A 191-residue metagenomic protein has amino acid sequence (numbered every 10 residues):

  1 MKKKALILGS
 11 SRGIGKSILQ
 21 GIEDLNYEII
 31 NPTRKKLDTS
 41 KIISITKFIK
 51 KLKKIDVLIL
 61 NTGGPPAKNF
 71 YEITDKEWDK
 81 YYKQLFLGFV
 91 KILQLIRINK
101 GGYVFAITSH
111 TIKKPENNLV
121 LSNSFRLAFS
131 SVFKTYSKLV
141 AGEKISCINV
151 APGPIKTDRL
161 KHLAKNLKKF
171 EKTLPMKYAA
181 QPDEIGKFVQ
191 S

Functional and structural regions predicted by a protein language model:
S11, L19: N-terminal Rossmann NAD(P)H-binding glycine-rich loop of SDR-like oxidoreductase domains
Q20, V90, R126-K134, K138 (+2 more regions): Conserved active-site helix of classical SDR/Rossmann-fold NAD(P)-dependent CH-OH oxidoreductases
N61-A67: Conserved NAD(P)H cofactor-binding loop of Rossmann-fold oxidoreductase domains
N69-F70, T74-Y82, L160, F170: Substrate-binding pocket helix/loop in short-chain dehydrogenase/reductase
F105-F129, F133-A141, P154: Catalytic loop of short-chain dehydrogenase/reductase
K113, A151-H162: Short, flexible catalytic-loop segment of classical short-chain dehydrogenase/reductase
N149, K169-S191: C-terminal helical subdomain
